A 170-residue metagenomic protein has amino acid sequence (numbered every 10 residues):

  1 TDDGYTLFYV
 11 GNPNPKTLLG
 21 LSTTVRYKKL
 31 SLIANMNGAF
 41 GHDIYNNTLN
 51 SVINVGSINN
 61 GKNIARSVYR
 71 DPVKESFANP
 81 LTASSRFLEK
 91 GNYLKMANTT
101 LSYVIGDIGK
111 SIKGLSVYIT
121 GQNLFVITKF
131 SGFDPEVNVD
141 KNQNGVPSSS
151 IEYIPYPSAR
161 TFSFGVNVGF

Functional and structural regions predicted by a protein language model:
T1-P13, Q122-G132: Conserved small-residue
P15-L19, N92-A97, S158-F162: Residues that define the transmembrane beta-barrel architecture of outer-membrane proteins
S22-R26, S102-G106, N167-G169: Transmembrane beta-barrel domains of outer membrane proteins
R26, N37-A39, T120-L124, G169: Outer-membrane beta-barrel pore domains and translocons
K29-L32, I108-G109: Repeated loop/turn-to-beta-strand initiation elements of outer-membrane beta-barrel proteins
A34, V117-I119, V166: Membrane-embedded beta-strand positions of outer-membrane beta-barrel proteins
A39-Q122, N138: Extracytoplasmic gating/loop element in the C-terminal half of outer-membrane beta-barrel translocons and assembly
K62-V68, A78-A83, T128-F170: C-terminal beta-signal and terminal closure region of outer-membrane beta-barrel proteins
